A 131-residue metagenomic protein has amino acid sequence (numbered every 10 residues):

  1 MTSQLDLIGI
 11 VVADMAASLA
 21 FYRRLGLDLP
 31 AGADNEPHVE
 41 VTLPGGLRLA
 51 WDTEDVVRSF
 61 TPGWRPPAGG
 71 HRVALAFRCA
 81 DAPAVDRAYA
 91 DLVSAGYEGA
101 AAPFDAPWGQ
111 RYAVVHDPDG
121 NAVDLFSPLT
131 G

Functional and structural regions predicted by a protein language model:
M1-D6, V11-A33, L43-E98, H116-G131: Glyoxalase I/VOC metalloenzyme domain signal
A31-P37, A101-A106: A short, aromatic/hydrophobic, helix- or strand-capping loop or linear motif that either lines the entrance/gate
P37-H38, Y112: Short, acidic/polar N-cap/turn motifs at the starts of alpha helices
W108-Q110: Short, small/polar residue-rich loop motifs at catalytic or cofactor-binding pockets
